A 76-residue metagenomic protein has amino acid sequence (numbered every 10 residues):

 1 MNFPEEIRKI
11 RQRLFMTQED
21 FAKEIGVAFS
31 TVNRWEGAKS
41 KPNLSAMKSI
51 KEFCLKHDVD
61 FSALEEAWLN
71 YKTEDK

Functional and structural regions predicted by a protein language model:
M1-R13, K48-K51, F61: A short, Lys/Arg-rich alpha-helix, primarily the initiator
E6, T31-R34, A46: Residue-level recognition of specific faces of alpha-helices
R8, Q12, G26, G37-K39: Residue-level detection of the helix-turn-helix DNA-binding "recognition helix"
F15-R34: Short alpha-helical DNA-recognition segment
A28, K39, H57, Y71: The DNA-recognition helices of helix-turn-helix-type DNA-binding domains
K39-E52: Short, basic-rich loop-to-helix N-cap that marks the start of a DNA-contacting helix
L44, V59-K76: Short, charged recognition helix plus adjacent turn of helix-turn-helix-like nucleic-acid-binding domains
